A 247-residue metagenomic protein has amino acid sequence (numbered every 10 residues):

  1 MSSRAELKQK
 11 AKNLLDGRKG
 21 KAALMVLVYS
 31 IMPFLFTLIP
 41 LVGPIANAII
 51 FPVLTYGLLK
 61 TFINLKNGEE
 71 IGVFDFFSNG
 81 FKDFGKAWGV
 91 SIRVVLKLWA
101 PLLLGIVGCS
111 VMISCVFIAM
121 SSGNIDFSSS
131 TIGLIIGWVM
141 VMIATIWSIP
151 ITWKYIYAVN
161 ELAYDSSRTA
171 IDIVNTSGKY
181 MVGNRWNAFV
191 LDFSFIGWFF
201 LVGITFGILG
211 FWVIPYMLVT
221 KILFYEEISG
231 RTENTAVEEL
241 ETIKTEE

Functional and structural regions predicted by a protein language model:
M1-E247: Hydrophobic alpha-helical membrane segments
